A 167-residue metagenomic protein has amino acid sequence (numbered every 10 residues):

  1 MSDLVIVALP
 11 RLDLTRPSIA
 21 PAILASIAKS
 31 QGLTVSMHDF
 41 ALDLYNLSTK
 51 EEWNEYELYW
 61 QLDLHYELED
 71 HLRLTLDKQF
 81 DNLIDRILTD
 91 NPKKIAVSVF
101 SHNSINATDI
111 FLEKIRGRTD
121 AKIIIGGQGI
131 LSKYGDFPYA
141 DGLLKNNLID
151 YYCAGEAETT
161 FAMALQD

Functional and structural regions predicted by a protein language model:
D3-D13: Nucleotide-activated donor-dependent transferases that construct or modify glycoconjugates
D13-A22: Short N-terminal binding/cap micro-motifs at the start of the first secondary-structure element
R16, N46-T49, G135: Short Asp/Glu-rich motifs
L24, A28, F40, L72-D167: Glycine-rich beta-alpha loop elements in corrinoid/cobalamin-binding modules across cobalamin-dependent enzymes
T34-N46: A short beta-strand-loop structural module common to alpha/beta enzyme folds
Y45, E51-I87: Glycine-rich, highly charged phosphate/nucleotide-binding loops
K50-N54, A164-D167: Short, surface-exposed amphipathic charged segments that create phosphate/polyanion-binding patches used for binding
